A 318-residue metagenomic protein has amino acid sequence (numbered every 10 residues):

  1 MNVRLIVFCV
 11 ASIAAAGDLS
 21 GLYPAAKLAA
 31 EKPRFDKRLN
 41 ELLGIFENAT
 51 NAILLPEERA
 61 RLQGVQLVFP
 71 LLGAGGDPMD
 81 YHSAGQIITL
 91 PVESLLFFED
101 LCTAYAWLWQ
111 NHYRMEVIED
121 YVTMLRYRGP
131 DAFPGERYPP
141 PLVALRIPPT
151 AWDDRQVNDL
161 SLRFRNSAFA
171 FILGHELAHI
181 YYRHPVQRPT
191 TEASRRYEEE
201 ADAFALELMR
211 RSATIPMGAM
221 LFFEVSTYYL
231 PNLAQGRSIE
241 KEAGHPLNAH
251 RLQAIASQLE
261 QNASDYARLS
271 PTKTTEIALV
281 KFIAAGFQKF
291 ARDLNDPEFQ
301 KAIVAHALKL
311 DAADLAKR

Functional and structural regions predicted by a protein language model:
N2-F8: Sec-dependent signal peptide recognition, specifically the positively charged N-region followed immediately by
V3, M79, R128-P130, A219-M220: Long alpha-helical scaffolds
C9-A16: Hydrophobic h-region of N-terminal signal peptides that target proteins for export in Gram-negative bacteria
A16-I87, P91-F97, A144-R146, D154-S161 (+3 more regions): C-terminal capping/extension segments of zinc metalloprotease domains
L96-L162: Mixed-charge, low-complexity intrinsically disordered segments
F164-A178: Short alpha-helix carrying the canonical HExxH Zn2+-binding catalytic motif
